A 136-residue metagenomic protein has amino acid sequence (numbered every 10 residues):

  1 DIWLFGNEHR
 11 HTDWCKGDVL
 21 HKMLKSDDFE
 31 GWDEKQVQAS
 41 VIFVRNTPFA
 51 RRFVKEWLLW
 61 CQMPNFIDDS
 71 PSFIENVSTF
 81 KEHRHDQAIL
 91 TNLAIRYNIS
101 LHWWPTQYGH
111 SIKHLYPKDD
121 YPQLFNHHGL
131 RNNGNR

Functional and structural regions predicted by a protein language model:
D1-R136: Glycosyltransferase catalytic domains, chiefly GT-A lineage
